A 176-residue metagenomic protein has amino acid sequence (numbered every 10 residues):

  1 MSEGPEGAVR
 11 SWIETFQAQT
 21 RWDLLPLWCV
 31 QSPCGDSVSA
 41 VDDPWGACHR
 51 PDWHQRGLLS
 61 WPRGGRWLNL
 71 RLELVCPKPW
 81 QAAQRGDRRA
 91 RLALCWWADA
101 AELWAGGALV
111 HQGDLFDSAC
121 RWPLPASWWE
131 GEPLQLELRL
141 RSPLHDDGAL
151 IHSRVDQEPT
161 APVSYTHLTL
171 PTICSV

Functional and structural regions predicted by a protein language model:
M1-G86: Extended carbohydrate-recognition surfaces in non-catalytic/accessory domains of CAZymes and lectin-like proteins
R71-V75, R91-A93, Q135-R139: Residues within well-ordered beta-strands of beta-sheet-rich folds
Q81-G107: Aromatic-lined ligand-binding clefts that engage carbohydrates, nucleic acids, or primary amines
E102-S153: Beta-strand-rich ligand-recognition modules
D156-P159: Beta-strand-rich ligand- or partner-binding modules with a strong bias toward extracellular/periplasmic carbohydrate
T166-T172: Conserved small/polar residues in nucleotide/adenosyl-binding loops
